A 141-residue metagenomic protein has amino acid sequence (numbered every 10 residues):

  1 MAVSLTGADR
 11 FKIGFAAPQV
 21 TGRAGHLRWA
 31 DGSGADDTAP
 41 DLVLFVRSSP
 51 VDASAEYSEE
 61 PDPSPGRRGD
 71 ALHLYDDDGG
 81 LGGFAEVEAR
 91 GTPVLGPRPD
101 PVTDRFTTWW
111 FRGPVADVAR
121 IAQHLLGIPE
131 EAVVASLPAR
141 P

Functional and structural regions predicted by a protein language model:
M1-P101, I121: A contiguous, surface-exposed recognition patch within enzymatic or periplasmic domains that forms
P99-G113: Short, hydrophobic/aromatic-enriched beta-strand segments in well-ordered soluble domains
F111-P141: Terminal connector regions
